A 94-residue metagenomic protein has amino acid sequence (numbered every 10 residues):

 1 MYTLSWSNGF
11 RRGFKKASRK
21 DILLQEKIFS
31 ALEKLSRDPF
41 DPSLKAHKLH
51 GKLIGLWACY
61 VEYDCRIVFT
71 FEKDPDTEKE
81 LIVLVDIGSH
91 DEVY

Functional and structural regions predicted by a protein language model:
M1-S5, G9: Basic nucleic-acid-binding interfaces
Y2, K20, W57: Conserved acidic
T3-L4, P42, E80: Residues that recognize and position ribonucleotide moieties
G9-S43: N-terminal first-folded block
R12, A17, I22-Q25, Y60-Y94: Enriched for short, Lys/Arg-rich terminal
A31, K45, G55, Y63-C65 (+1 more regions): A generic structural signal for short beta-strands and their flanking turns/coil linkers
K34-A58: A short, surface-exposed loop/turn module that caps and links secondary-structure elements
